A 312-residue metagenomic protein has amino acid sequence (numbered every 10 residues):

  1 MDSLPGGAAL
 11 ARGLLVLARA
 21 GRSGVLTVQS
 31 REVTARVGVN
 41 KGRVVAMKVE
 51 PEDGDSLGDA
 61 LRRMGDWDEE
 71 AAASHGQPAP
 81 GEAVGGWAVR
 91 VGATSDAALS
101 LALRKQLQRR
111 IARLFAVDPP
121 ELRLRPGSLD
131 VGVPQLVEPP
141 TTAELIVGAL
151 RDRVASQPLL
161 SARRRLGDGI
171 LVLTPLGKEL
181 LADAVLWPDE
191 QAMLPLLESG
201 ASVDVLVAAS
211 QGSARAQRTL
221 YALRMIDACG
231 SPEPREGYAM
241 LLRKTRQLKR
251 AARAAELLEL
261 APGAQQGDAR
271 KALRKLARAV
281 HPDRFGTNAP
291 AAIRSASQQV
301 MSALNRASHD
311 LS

Functional and structural regions predicted by a protein language model:
M1-S312: Acidic, Ser/Thr/Pro-enriched low-complexity segments and adjacent helix/loop capping patches that create flexible
